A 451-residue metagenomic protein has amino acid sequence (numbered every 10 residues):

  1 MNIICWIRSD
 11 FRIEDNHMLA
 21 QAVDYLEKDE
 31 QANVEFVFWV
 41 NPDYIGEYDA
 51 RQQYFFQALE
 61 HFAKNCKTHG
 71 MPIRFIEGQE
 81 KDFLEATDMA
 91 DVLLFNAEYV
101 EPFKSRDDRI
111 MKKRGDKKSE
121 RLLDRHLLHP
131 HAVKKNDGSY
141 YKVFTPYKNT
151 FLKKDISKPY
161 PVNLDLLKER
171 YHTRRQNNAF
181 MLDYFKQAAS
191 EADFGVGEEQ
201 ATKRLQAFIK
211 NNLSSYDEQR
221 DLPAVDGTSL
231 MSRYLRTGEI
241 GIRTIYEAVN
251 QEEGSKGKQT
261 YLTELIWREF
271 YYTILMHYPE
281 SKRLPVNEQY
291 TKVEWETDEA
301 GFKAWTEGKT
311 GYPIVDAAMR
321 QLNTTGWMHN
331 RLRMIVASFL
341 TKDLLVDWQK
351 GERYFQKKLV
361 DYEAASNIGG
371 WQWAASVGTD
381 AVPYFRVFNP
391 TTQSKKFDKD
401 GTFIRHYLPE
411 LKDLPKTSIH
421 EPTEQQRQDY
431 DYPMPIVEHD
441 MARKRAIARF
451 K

Functional and structural regions predicted by a protein language model:
M1-I156, G257, A448-K451: Trp/Phe/Arg-rich N-terminal binding region typifying the photolyase-homology
W6, G46, F302, Y430-P433: Short coil/turn segments at secondary-structure junctions
A20, D316, D440-K444: A broad detector of short, well-ordered amphipathic alpha-helices that serve as recognition/interaction surfaces
V143-P285, Q289, F397-D398, T402-K451: Glycine/tryptophan-enriched, flexible segments
D226-E410: Active-site-proximal binding-pocket segments
